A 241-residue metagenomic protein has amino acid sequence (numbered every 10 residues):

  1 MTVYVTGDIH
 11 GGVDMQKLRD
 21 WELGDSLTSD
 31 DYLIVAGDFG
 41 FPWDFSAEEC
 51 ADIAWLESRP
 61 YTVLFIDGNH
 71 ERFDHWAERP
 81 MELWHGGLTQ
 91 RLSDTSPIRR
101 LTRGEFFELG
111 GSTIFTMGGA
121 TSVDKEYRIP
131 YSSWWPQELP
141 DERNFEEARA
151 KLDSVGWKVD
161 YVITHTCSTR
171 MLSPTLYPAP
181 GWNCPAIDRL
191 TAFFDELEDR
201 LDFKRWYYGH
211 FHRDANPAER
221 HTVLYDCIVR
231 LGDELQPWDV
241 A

Functional and structural regions predicted by a protein language model:
M1-D20, D124-S132: Short, charged N-terminal beta->alpha structural module
M1-Y4, E105-T116, Y161, A218-T222: Beta-strand-turn-beta hairpins that frame and shape the catalytic cleft of phosphate-ester-processing enzymes
V3-V5, Y32-A36, Y161-H165, Y207: Structural motif
T6, G12-L109, N183, R189: Core catalytic region of metal-dependent phosphoesterases/phosphodiesterases, especially metallo-beta-lactamase-like
H10-Q16, G40-D44, N69-W76, F107 (+4 more regions): Active-site environment of divalent metal-dependent phosphoester hydrolases
T62-I66, E82-H85, Q90-L92, R170-A241: Conserved beta-sheet core of the metallophosphoesterase superfamily
G110-D188: Active-site-proximal loop/helix segment associated with metal-binding centers of metalloenzymes
